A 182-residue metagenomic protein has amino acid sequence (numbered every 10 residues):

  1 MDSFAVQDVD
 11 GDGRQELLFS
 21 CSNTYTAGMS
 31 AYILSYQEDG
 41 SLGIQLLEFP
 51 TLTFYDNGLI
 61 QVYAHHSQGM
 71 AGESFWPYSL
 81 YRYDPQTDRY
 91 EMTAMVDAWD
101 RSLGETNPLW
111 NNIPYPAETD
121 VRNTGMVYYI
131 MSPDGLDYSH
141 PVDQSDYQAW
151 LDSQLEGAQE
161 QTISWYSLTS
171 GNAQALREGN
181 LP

Functional and structural regions predicted by a protein language model:
M1-D2, Q45-E48: A short, amphipathic edge element
D2, M29-A31, W76-Y78: Repetitive beta-architecture junctions, highlighting loop-to-beta-strand starts across blade-like repeats
S3-G11, T53-Y55: Structural signature of eukaryotic scaffold interfaces centered on beta-propeller domains
D10-C21, N57-A64: Acidic/hydrophobic-patterned starts of short beta strands in beta-sheet-rich repeat architectures
N23-A27: Extended, low-complexity, turn-rich repeat/linker tracts enriched in Gly/Pro/Ser/Thr and Asp/Glu that occur
G28-Q45, Y81-P85: Beta-propeller blade repeat segments, especially FG-GAP/WD-type strand-to-loop junctions in 6- to 7-bladed propeller
L47-T53, A98-D100: Short coil/turn segments at the loop-to-beta-strand junctions that recur within blades of beta-propeller repeat folds
Q61-P182: Acidic, small-residue rich beta-repeat scaffolds with periodic aromatic anchors
